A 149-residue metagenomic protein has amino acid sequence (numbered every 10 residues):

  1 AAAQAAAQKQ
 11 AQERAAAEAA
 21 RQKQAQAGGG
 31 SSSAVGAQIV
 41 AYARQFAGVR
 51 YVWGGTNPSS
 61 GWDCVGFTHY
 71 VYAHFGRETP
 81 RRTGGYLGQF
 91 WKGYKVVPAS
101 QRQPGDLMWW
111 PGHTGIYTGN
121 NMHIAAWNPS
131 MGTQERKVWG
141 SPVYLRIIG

Functional and structural regions predicted by a protein language model:
A1-A34: Hydrophobic packing segments in regular secondary structure
A27-G149: Peptidoglycan cell-wall recognition and remodeling modules
